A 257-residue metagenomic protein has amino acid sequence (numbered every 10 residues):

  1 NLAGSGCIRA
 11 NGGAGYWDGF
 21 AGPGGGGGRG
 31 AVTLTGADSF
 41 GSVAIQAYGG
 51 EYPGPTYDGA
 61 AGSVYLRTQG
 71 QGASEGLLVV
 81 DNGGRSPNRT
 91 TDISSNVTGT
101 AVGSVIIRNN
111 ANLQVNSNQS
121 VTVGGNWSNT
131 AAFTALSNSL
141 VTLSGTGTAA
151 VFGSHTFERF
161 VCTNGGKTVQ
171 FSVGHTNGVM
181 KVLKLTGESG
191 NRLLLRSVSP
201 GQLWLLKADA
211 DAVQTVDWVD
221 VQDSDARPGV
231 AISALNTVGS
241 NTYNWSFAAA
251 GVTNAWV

Functional and structural regions predicted by a protein language model:
N1-G166, S172-V257: Sequence/structural signature of small/polar-enriched beta-strand/turn repeats that build beta-strand-rich repeat
